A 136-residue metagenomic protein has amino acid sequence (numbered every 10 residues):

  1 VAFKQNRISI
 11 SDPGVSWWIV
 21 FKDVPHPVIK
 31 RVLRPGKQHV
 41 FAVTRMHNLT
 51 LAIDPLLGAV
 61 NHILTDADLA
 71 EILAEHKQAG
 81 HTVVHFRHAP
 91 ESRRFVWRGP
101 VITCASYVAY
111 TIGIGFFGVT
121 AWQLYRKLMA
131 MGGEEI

Functional and structural regions predicted by a protein language model:
V1-I136: Cysteine-nucleophile amide-bond enzymes
